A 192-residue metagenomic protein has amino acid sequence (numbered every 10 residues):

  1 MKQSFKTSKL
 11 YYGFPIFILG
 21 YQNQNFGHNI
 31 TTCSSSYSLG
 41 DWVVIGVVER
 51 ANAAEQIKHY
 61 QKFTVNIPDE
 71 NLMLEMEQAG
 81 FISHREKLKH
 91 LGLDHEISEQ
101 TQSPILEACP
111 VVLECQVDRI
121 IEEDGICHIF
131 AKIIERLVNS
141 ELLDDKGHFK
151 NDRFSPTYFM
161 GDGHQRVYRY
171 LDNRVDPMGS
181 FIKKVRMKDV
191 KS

Functional and structural regions predicted by a protein language model:
M1-S192: Basic, polyanion-binding surface patches
